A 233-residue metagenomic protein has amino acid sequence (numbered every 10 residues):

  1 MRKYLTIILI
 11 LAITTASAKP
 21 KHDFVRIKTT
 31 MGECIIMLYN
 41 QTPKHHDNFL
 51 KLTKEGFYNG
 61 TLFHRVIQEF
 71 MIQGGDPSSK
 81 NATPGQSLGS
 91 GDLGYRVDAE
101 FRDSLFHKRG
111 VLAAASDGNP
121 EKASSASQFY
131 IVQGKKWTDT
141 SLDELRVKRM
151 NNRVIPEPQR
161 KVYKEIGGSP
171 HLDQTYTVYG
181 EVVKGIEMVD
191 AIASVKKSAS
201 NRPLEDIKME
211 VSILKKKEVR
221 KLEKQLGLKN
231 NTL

Functional and structural regions predicted by a protein language model:
Y4-I13: Sec-dependent N-terminal signal peptides
A16-L233: Cyclophilin-like peptidyl-prolyl cis-trans isomerases
